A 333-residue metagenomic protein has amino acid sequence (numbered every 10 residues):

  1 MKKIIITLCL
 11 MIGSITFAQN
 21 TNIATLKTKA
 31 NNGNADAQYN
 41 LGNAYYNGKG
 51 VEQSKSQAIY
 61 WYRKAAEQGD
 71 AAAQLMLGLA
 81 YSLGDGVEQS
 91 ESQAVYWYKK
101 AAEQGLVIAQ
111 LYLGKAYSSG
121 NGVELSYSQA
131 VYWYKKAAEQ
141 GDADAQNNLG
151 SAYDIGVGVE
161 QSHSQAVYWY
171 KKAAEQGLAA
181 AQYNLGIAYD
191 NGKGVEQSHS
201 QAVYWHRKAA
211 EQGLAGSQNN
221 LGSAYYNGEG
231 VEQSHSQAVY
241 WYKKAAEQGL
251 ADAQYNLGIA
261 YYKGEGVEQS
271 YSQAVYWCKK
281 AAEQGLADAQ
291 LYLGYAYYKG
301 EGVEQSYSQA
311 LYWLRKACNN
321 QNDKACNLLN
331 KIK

Functional and structural regions predicted by a protein language model:
I4-G13: Sec-dependent N-terminal signal peptides
F17-K49, K64: N-terminal segments that cap or nucleate solenoid repeat domains
K29, K64-A65, K100-A101, K136-A137 (+5 more regions): Canonical positions in the second alpha-helix
N31-N34, N47-K49, S54, E67-D70 (+22 more regions): Short helix-capping/linker turns of helical repeat alpha-solenoids
N40-N47, M76-L83, Y112-S119, N148-I155 (+5 more regions): Hydrophobic face of amphipathic alpha-helices that form TPR/SEL1-like repeat modules and related alpha-solenoid
L311, K316-K333: Terminal, low-structured helical/coil segments at or just beyond the last alpha-helical repeat
